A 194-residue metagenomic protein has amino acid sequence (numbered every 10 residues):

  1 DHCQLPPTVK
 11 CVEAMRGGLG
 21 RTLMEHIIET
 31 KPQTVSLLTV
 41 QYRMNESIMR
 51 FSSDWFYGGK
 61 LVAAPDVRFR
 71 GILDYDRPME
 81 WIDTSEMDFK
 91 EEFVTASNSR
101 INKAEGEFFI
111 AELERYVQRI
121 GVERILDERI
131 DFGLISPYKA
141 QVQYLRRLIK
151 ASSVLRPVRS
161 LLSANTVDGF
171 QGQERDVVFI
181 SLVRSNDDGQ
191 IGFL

Functional and structural regions predicted by a protein language model:
H2-L194: Conserved helicase motor core of SF1/SF2 NTP-dependent helicases
